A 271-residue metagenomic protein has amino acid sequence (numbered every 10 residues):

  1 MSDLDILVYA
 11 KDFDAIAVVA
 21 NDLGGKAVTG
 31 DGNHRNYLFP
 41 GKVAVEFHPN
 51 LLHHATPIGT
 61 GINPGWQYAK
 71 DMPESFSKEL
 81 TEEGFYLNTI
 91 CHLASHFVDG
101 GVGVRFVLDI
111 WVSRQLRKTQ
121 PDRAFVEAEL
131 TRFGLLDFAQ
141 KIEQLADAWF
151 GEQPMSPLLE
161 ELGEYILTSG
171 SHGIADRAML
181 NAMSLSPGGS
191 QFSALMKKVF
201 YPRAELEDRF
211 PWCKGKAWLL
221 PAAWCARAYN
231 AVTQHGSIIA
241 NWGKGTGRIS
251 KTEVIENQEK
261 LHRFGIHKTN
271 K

Functional and structural regions predicted by a protein language model:
M1-S2, V8-K271: Conserved NTP-donor binding/palm subdomain of two-metal-ion nucleotidyltransferases/polymerases, i.e., the charged
